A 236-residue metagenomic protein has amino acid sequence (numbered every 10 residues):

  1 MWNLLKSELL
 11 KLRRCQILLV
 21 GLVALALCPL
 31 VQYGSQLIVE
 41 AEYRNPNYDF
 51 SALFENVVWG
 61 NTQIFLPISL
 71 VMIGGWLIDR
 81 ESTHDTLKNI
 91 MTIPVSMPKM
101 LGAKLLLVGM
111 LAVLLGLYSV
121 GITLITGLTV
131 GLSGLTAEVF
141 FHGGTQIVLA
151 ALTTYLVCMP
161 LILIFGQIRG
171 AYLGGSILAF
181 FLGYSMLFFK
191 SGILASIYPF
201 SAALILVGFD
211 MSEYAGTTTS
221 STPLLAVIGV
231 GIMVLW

Functional and structural regions predicted by a protein language model:
M1-L25, G170: Aromatic- and glycine-rich beta-strand/loop motifs that create alpha-glucan
L5-L12, M100-L101, G144, V148: Hydrophobic alpha-helical elements at and bordering transmembrane segments of multi-pass membrane proteins
V20-A26, R169-L187: Pore- or pathway-lining transmembrane helices of multi-pass membrane proteins that form conduits for solutes/ions
A26-S69, G102-Q167, Y172, T219-L225: Secretory targeting signals
G34-F54, S176-W236: Terminal transmembrane helical anchor/hairpin motif
I68-S82, L87, C158-L173, V230-W236: Transmembrane alpha-helical segments in integral membrane proteins
L77-G109: Helix-loop-helix units of permease transmembrane domains in multi-pass membrane transporters, especially ABC
I78, L87, I122, T126 (+3 more regions): Hydrophobic alpha-helical interface/terminus motif in multipass membrane transporters
